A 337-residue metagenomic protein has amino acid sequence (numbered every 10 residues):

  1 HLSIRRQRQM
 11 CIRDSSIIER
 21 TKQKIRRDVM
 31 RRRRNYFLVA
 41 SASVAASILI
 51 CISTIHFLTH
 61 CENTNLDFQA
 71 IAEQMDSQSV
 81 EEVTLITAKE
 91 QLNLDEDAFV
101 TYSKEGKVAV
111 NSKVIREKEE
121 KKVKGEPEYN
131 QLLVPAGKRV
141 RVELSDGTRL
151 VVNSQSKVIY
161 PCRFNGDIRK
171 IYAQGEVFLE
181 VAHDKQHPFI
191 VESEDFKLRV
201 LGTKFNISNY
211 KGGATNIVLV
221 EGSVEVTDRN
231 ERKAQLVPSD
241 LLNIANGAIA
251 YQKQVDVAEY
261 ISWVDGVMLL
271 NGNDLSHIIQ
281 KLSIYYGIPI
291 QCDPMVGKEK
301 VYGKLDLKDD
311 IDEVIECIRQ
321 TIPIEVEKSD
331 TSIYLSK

Functional and structural regions predicted by a protein language model:
L2-R8, I12: Single conserved hydrophobic/aromatic residue that forms the stacking wall/gate of nucleotide- or nucleobase-binding
I18-R33: Juxtamembrane low-complexity tails/linkers enriched in Ser/Thr-Pro and polybasic
I25, R34-V44, I52-K337: A residue-level detector for the "anchor" residue at the start of short, highly conserved motifs
